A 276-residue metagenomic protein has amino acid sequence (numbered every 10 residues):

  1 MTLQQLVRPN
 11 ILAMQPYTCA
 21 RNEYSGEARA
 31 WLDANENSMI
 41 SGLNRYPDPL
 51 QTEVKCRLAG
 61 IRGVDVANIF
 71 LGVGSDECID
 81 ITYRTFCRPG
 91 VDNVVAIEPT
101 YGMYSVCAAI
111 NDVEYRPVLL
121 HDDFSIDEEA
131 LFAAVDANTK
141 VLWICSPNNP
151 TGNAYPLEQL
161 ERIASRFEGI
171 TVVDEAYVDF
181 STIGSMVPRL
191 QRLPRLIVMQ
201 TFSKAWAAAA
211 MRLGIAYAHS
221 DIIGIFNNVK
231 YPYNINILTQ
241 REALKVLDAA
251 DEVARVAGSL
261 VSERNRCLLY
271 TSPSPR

Functional and structural regions predicted by a protein language model:
M1-I61: N-terminal "arm"/small-domain region of PLP-dependent enzymes with the aminotransferase-like
N35-N37, D76, Y101, P147-P150 (+2 more regions): Short glycine-rich anion-binding loops that position phosphate/pyrophosphate groups of nucleotides and phosphorylated
K55-N93, N111: Phosphate-binding glycine-rich loop
R88-I144: PLP-dependent aminotransferase-like
A109, I126-A137, P150-A208: Active-site pre-lysine segment of PLP-dependent enzymes
R195-L269: PLP-dependent aminotransferase class I/II
Y270-R276: Conserved small/polar residues in nucleotide/adenosyl-binding loops
